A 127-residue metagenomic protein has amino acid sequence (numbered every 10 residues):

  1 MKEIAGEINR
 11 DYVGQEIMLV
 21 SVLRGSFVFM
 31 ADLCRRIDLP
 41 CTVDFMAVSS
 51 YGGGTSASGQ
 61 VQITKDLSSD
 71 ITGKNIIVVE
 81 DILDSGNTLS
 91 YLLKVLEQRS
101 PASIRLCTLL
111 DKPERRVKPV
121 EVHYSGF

Functional and structural regions predicted by a protein language model:
M1-F127: PRPP-associated nucleotide enzymes
